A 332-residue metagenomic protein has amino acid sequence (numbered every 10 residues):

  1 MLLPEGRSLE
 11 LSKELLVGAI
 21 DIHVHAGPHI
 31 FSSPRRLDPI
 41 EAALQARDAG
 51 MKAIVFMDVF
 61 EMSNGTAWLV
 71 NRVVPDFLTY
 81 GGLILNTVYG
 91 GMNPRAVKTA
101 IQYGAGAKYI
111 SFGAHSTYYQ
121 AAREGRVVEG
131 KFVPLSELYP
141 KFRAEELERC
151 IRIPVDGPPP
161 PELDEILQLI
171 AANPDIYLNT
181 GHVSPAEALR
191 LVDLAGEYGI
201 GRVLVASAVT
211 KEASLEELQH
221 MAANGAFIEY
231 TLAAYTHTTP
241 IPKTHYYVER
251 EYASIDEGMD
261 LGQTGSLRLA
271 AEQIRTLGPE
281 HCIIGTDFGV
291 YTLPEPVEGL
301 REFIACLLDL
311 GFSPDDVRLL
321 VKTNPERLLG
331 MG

Functional and structural regions predicted by a protein language model:
M1-L78: An N-terminally biased module of ancient metal coordination in phosphate/nucleic-acid-related enzymes
P4-V17, I40-L44, N64-L69, P94-K108 (+6 more regions): Histidine/acidic residue-rich metal-binding segments in metalloenzymes
G18-V24, I54-F56, Y80-L83, K108-F112 (+4 more regions): Hydrophobic faces of well-ordered beta-strands that scaffold small-molecule active sites in alpha/beta enzyme cores
I22-L37, G81-G91, I153-P158, G181: Active-site mouth loops of central-metabolism enzymes
H25-G27, V59, G82-V88, G113-T117 (+4 more regions): Active-site beta-loop-alpha junctions enriched in small/polar residues
F77-R123, V127: A generic, well-ordered mixed alpha/beta core segment in the N-terminal half of proteins
T231, L277-P296: Short acidic/histidine-rich active-site segments
V297-G332: Mid-to-C-terminal alpha-helical segments outside catalytic/metal-binding sites
